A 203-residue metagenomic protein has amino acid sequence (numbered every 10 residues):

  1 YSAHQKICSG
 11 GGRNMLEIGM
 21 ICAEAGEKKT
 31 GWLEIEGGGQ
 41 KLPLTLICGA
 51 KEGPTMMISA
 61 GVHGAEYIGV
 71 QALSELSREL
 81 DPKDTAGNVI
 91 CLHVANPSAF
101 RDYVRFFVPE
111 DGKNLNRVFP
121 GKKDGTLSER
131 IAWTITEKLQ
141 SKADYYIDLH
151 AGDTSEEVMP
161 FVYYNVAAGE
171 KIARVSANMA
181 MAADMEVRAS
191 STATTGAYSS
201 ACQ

Functional and structural regions predicted by a protein language model:
Y1-H4: Intrinsic-disorder-associated, low-complexity terminal segments enriched in Asp/Asn/His/Tyr and depleted of Lys/Arg
I7-Q203: Structured catalytic-domain cores with a bias toward divalent-metal coordination
